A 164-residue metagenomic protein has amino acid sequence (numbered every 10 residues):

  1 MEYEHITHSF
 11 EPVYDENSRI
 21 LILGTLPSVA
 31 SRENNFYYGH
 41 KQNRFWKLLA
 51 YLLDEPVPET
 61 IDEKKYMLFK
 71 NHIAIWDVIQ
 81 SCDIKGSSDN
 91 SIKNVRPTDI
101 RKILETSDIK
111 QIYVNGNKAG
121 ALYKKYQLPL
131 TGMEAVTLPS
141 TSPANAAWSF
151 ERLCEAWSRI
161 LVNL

Functional and structural regions predicted by a protein language model:
M1-R19, K41, S88-P97, R101 (+1 more regions): C-terminal capping/extension of enzyme domains
R19-T25: Short, hydrophobic/glycine-enriched beta-strand segments
T25, V78-Q80, S140: Short loop/turn segments at strand-loop or loop-helix junctions that form parts of catalytic or ligand-binding pockets
V29-R32, D83-G86, G120-Y123, P143-A147: Short catalytic/ligand-binding loop motif for oxyanion handling, primarily in non-cytosolic enzymes, centered on
A30-S91: Short, surface-exposed acidic-centric catalytic microdomains
Y66-N71, K118-Y126: A general structural signal for short secondary-structure boundary/capping elements
K70-K118: Internal catalytic-core helix/loop-beta-alpha segment that presents or stabilizes conserved functional determinants
